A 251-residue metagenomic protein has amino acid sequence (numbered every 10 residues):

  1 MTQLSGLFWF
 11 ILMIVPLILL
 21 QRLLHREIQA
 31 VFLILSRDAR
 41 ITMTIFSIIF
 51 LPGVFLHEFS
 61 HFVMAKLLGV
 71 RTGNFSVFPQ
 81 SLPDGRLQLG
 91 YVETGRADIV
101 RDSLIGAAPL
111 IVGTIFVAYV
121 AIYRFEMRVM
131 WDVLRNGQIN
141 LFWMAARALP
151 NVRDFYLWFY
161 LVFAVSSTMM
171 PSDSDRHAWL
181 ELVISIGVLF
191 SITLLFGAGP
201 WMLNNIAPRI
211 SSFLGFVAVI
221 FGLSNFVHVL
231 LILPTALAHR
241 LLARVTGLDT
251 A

Functional and structural regions predicted by a protein language model:
T2-L33, D84-A243: Metalloprotease/metallohydrolase-associated module, dominated by Zn2+-dependent proteases
F32-D98: Small-residue-rich helix-interface/hinge motifs
A39, A238-A251: Short, highly charged, low-complexity non-transmembrane loops/tails of multi-pass membrane proteins
